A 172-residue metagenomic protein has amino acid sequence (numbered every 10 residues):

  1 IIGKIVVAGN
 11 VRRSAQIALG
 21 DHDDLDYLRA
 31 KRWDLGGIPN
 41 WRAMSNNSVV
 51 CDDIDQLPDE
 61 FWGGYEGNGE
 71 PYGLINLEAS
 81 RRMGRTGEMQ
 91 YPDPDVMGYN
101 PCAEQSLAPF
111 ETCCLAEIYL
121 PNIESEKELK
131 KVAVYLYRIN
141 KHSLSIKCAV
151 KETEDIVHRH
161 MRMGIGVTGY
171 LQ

Functional and structural regions predicted by a protein language model:
I1: Metallocofactor- and cofactor-centric catalytic cores in central/energy metabolism, strongly enriched
K4-P94, V167-Q172: Conserved, charged catalytic cores of large soluble enzymes
G64-Q172: Function-dense linear segments that define catalytic or interfacial modules in macromolecule-processing proteins
